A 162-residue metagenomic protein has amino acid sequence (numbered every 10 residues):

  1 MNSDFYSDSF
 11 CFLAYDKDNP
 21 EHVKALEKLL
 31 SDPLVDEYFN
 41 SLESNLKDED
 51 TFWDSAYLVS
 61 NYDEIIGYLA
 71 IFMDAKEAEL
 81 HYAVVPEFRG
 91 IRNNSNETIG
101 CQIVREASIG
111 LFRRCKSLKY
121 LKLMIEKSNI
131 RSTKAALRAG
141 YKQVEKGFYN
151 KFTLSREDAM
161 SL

Functional and structural regions predicted by a protein language model:
M1-K24, R156-L162: Conserved N-terminal entry element of GNAT/NAT acetyltransferase domains
A14-P20, A25-L42: Helix-loop element at the rim of GNAT/NAT acetyltransferase active sites that forms part of the acceptor-substrate
S31-R89, G110: Acetyl-CoA-dependent GNAT
S60-Y62, L154-E157: Active-site beta-strand termini and strand-to-loop segments that position acidic
H81-I99, I125-E126: A short, internal acetyl-CoA/4′-phosphopantetheine-binding micro-motif in the GNAT/acyltransferase core
I91-F112, K134-R138: Conserved acetyl-CoA-binding loop-helix of GNAT-fold acetyltransferases
S117-T133: Conserved beta-strand-loop-alpha-helix junction that forms the acyl-donor binding cleft
M124, G140-R156: Conserved catalytic-core motifs of GNAT/GCN5-like acyltransferases
